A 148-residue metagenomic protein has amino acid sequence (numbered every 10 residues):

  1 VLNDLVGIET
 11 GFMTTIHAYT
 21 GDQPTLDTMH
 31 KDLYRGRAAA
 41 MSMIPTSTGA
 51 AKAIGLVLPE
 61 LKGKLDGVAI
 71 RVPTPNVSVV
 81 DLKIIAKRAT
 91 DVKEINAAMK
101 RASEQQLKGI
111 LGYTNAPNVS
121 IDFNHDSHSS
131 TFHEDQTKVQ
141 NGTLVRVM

Functional and structural regions predicted by a protein language model:
V1-V6: Alpha-helical support elements that line or immediately flank enzyme active sites and cofactor-binding pockets
E9-T10, T15-L144: C-terminal substrate-binding/catalytic lobe of Rossmann-fold NAD(P)-dependent oxidoreductases
